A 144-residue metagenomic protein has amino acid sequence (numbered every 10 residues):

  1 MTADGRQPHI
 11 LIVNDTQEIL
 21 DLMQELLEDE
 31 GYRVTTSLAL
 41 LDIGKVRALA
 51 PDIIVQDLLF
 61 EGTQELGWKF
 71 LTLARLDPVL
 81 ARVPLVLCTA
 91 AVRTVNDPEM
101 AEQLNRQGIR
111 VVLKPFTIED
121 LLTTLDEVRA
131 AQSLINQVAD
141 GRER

Functional and structural regions predicted by a protein language model:
M1-L11, T117-R144: Non-catalytic signal-transmission and effector/linker regions of two-component phosphorelay proteins
N14-T16, K114: Acidic di-acidic motifs
T16-T35: Two-component/phosphorelay signaling modules centered on CheY-like receiver
T36-I53, L58-G62: Acidic, metal-coordinating helix/loop segments flanking the phosphotransfer/catalytic sites of two-component signaling
A50, P78-V86: His-Asp phosphorelay/catalytic-motif detector in bacterial-type signaling
E65-K69, A90-L113, E119, T123: Alpha4 helix (beta4-alpha4-beta5 surface) of REC/receiver domains from two-component response regulators
L66-A81: Short amphipathic alpha-helix used as the core "switch/output" element in two-component signaling
